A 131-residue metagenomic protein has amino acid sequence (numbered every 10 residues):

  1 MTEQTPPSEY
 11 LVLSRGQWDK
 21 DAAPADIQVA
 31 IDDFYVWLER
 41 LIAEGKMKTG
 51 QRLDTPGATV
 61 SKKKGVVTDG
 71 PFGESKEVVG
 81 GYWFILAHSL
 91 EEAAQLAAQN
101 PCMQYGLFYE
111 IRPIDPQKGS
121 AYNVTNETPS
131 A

Functional and structural regions predicted by a protein language model:
M1-A131: Conserved, structured core segments of small domains
